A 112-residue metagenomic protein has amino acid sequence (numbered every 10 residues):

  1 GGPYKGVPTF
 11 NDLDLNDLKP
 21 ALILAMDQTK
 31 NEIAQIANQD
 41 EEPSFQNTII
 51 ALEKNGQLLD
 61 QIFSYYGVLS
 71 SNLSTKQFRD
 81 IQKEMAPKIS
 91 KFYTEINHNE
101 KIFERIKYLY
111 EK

Functional and structural regions predicted by a protein language model:
G1-K112: Zn2+-dependent metallopeptidase catalytic domains
